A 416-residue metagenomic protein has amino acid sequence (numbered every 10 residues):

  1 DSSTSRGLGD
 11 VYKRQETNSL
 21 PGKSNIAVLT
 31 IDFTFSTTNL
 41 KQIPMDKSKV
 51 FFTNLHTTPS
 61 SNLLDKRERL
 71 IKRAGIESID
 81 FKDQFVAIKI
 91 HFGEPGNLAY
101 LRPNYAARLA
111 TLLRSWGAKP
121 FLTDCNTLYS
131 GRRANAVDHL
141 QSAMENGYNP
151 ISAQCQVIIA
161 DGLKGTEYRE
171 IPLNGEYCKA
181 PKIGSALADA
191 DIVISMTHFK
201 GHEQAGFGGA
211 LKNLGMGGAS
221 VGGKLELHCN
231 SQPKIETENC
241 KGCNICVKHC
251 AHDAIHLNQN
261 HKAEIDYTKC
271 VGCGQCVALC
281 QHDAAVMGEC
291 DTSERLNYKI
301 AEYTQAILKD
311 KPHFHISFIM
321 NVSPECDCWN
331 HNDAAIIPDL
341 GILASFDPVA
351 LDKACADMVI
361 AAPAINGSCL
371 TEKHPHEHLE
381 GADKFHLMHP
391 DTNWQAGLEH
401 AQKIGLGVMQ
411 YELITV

Functional and structural regions predicted by a protein language model:
D1-Q15: Single conserved hydrophobic/aromatic residue that forms the stacking wall/gate of nucleotide- or nucleobase-binding
Y12, A27-L29, A350: N-terminal non-cleavable signal-anchor helices
I26-I31, I43: Short hydrophobic transmembrane-like helices used for membrane targeting/insertion
F33-F35: Aromatic (phenylalanine/tyrosine) cluster motif
D46-N97, L101-Y105, W116-D124, Y129-V416: Extended, low-polarity segments enriched in aliphatic/aromatic residues
A107, L112: Active-site cofactor/substrate anionic-group-binding motifs, chiefly glycine- and Lys/Arg-rich phosphate-binding loops
